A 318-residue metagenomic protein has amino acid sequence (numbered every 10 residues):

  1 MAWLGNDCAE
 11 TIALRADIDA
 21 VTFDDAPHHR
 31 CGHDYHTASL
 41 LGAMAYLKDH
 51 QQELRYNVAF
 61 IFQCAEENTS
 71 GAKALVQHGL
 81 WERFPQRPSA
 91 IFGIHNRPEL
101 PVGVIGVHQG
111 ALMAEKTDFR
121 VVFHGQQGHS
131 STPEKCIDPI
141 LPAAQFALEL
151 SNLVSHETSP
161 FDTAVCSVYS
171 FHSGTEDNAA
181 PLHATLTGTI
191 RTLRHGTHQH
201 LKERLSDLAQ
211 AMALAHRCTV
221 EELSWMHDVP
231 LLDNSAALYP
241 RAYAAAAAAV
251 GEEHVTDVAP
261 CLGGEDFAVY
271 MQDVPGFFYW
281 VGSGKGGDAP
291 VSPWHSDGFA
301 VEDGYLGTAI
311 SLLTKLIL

Functional and structural regions predicted by a protein language model:
M1-N6: A non-catalytic alpha/beta surface segment that caps or lines the substrate-entry region of metallo-dependent hydrolase
D7, V21, A65, H195 (+1 more regions): Short strand->helix junction
D7-A13: Short, charged/polar, Gly/Pro-enriched secondary-structure boundary elements
A13-R15, H95, F119, F278-S283: Non-cysteine beta-strand/loop elements that form the S-adenosyl-L-methionine
A16, F62-C64, I190-T192: Short glycine-centered, acidic/aromatic-flanked micro-motifs in structured strand/loop junctions that mark active-site
A20-R30, D34-Y35, L40, L47 (+2 more regions): Histidine/acidic-residue-rich, glycine-tolerant segments that coordinate divalent metal ions
A144-L318: Metal-dependent amide/peptide-bond hydrolase catalytic core, centered on the "pita-bread" metallohydrolase fold
